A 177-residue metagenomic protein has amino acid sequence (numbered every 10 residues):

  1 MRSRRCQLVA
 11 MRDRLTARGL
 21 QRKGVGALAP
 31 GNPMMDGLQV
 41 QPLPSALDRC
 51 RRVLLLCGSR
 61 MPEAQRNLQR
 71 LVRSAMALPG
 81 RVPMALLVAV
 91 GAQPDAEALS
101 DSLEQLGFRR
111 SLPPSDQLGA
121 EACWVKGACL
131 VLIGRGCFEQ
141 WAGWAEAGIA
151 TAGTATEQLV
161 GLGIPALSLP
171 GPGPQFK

Functional and structural regions predicted by a protein language model:
M1-K177: Nucleotide-activated sugar donor-binding and catalytic core shared by glycosyltransferases and related lipid-linked
